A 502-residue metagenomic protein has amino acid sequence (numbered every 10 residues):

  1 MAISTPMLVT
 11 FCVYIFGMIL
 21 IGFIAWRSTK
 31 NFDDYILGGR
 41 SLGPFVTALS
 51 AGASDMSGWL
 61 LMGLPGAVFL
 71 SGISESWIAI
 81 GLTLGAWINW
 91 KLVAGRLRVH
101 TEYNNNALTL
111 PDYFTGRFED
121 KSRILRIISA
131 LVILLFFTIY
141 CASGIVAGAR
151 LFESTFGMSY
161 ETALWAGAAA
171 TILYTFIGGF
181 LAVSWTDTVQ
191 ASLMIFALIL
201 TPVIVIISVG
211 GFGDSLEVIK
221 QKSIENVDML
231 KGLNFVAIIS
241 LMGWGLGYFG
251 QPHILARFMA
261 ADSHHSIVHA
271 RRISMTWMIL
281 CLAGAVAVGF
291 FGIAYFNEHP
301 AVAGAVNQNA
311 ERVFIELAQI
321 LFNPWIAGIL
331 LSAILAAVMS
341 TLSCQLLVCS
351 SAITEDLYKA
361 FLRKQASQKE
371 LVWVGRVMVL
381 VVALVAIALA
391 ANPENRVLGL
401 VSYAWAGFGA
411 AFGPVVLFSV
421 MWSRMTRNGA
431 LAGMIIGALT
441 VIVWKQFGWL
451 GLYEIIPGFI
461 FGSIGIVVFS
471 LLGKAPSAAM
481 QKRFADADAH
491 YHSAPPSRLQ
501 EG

Functional and structural regions predicted by a protein language model:
M1-G502: Membrane-embedded helix-loop-helix hairpins and adjacent transmembrane boundary segments in multi-pass transporters
